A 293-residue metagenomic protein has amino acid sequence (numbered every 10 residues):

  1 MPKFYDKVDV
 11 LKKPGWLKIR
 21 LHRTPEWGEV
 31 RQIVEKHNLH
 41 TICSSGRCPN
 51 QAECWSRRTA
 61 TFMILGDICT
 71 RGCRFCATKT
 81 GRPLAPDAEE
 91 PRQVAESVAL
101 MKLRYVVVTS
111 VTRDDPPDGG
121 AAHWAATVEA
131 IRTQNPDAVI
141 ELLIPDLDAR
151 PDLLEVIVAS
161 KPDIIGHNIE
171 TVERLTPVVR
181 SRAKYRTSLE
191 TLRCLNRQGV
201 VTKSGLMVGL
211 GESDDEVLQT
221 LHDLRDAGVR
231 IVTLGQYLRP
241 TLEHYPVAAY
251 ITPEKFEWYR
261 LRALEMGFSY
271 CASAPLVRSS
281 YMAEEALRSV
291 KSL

Functional and structural regions predicted by a protein language model:
M1-T61, R92, E96, K102 (+4 more regions): Auxiliary Fe-S-binding modules of radical SAM enzymes
I42-C54, L65-T80: Local cysteine-cluster metal-coordination motifs and their immediate loop/turn environment, predominantly Fe-S cluster
I64-L65, L142, S273: Small/polar loops that bind or transfer phosphate-bearing groups
D67, P145-D148, G211, L276: Short, surface-exposed acidic/glycine-rich loop or hinge patches that mediate macromolecular interfaces
D67-T70, L103, E170-V172, Y237-R239: Short connector loops/turns at beta-strand edges and beta->alpha or beta->beta junctions
G72, P116, L175, L242 (+1 more regions): Glycine/Thr-rich phosphate-binding loops of Rossmann-like dinucleotide-binding domains
A77-Q93, L100-P151, I157-T191, K203 (+2 more regions): Core AdoMet radical
